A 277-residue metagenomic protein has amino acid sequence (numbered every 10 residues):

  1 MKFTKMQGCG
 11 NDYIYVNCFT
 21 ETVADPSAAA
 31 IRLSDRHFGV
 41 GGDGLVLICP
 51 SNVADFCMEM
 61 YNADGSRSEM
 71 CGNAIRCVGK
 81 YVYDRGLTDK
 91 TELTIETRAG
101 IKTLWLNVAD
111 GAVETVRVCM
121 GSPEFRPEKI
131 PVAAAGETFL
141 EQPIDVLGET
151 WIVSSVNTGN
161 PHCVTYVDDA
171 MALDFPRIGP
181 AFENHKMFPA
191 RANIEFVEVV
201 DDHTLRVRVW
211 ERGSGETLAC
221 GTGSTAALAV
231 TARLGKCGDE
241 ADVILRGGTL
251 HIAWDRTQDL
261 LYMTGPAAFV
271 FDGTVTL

Functional and structural regions predicted by a protein language model:
M1-A112, C163-L277: A glycine-rich beta-to-alpha transition motif near the start of alpha/beta enzyme domains, typified by
M1-T22, V118, I130, A135-G136 (+1 more regions): N-terminal, positively charged, Ser/Thr/Ala/Gly-biased leader segments that form transit/presequence-like amphipathic
G86, K129-P131, P143, G235-K236: Glycine-centered secondary-structure boundary/capping sites
T115-R117, G121-P123: Membrane helix-loop-helix hairpins that form the core translocation module of multi-pass transporters
E124-E128: Short, charged/polar, Gly/Pro-enriched secondary-structure boundary elements
